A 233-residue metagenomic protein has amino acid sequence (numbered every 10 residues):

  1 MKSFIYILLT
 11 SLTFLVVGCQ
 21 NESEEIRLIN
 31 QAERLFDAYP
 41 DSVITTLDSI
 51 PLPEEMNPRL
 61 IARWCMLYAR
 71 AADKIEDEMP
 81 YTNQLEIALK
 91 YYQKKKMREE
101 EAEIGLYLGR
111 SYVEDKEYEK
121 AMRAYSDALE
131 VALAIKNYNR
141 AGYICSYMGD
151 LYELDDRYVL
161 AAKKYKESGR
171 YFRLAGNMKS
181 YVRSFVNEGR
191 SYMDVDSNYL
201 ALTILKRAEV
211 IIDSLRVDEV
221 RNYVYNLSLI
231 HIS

Functional and structural regions predicted by a protein language model:
C19-L67, K74, M79-T82: N-terminal leader/linker segments that initiate helical-solenoid repeat arrays
Q20-L28, M56-A62, K95-E103, K136-Y143 (+3 more regions): Alpha-solenoid helical repeat architecture
D41-S42, S49, E78, E101 (+3 more regions): Coil residues (strongly favoring Ser/Thr
D48-P53, E86-K96, D127-K136, K166-N177 (+1 more regions): Amphipathic alpha-helical segments of tetratricopeptide repeats
M66-L67, D73, E100-E114, N139-L154 (+2 more regions): Conserved alpha-helical positions within TPR/SEL1-like repeat arrays
I230-S233: Conserved small/polar residues in nucleotide/adenosyl-binding loops
